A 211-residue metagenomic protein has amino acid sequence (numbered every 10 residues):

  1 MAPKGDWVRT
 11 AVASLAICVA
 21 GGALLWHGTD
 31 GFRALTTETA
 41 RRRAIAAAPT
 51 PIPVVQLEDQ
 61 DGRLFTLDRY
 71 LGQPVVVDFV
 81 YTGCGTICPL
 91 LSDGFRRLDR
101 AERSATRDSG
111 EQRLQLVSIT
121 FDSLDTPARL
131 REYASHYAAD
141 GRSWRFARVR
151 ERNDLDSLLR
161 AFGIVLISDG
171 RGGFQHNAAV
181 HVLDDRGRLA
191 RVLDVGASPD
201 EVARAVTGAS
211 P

Functional and structural regions predicted by a protein language model:
M1-V54: N-terminal targeting signals for export/organelle localization
T50-I52, P74, Q175-N177: Short, small/polar residue-rich loop motifs at catalytic or cofactor-binding pockets
V54-V75, E102-T106: A short beta-strand-turn-helix
L67-F95: Short active-site neighborhood of thiol/selenol oxidoreductases, capturing the structured segment around
V76-V77, L116, V180: Hydrophobic beta-strand anchors of alpha/beta hydrolase catalytic cores
G83-G85, F121-T126, R188: Solvent-exposed loop/turn segments at secondary-structure junctions within structured extracellular/periplasmic domains
S92-L158: Structural microenvironment flanking redox-active thiols in thiol-disulfide oxidoreductases
R160, D169-P211: Thiol-/selenol-based redox modules, centered on thioredoxin-like and closely related oxidoreductase domains
